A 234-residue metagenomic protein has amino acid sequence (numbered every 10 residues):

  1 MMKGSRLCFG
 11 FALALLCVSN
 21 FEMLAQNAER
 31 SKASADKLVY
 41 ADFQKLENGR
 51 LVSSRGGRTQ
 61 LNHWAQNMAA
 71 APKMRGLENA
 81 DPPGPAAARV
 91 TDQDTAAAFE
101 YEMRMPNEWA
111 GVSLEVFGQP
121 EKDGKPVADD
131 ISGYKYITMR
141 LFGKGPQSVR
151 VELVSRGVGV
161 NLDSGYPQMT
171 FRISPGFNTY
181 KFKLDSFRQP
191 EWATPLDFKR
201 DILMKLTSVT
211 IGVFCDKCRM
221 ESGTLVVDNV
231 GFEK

Functional and structural regions predicted by a protein language model:
M1-G10: Bacterial N-terminal signal peptides that target proteins for export
L7, F21, R55-G56: Serine/proline-rich low-complexity intrinsically disordered segments, especially terminal tails, linkers
G10-N20: Bacterial N-terminal signal peptides
Q26-K234: Beta-rich carbohydrate-recognition modules and glycan-binding surfaces
